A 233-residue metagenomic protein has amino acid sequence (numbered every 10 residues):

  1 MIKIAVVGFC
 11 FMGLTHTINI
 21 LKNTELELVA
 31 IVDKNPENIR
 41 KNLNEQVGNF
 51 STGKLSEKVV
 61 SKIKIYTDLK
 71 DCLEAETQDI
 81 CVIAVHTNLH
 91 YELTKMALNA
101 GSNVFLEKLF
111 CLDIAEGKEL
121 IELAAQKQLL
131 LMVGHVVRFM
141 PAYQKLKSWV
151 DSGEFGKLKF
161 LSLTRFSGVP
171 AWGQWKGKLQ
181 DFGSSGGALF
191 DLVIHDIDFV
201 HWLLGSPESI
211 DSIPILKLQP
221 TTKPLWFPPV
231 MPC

Functional and structural regions predicted by a protein language model:
M1-A100: N-terminal glycine-/serine-/threonine-rich beta1-alpha1-beta2 phosphate-ribose binding loop of Rossmann-like
I2, L129, G156-K159: Nucleotide donor/acceptor-binding cores
G13, I39, H90, G117 (+2 more regions): A general structural signal for well-ordered alpha-helical segments in protein cores
N23-T24, A75-E76, M140, P207 (+1 more regions): Acidic-histidine catalytic/liganding microenvironments
A75, D79-I80, H86-R138, G153: Beta-strand-loop-alpha-helix segment that lines the small-molecule cofactor/substrate pocket of alpha/beta enzymes
V137-I213, L218: Predominantly a Rossmann-like dinucleotide-binding segment in NAD(P)-dependent oxidoreductases
I215, T221-L225, V230-P232: Cationic, amphipathic, low-complexity alpha-helical segments enriched in hydrophobics plus arginine/proline
